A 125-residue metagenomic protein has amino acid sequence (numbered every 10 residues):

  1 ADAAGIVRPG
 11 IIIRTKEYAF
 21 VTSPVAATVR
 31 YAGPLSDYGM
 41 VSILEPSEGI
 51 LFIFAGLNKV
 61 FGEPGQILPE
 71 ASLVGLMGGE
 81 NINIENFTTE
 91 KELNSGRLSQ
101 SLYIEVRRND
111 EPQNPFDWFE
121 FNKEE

Functional and structural regions predicted by a protein language model:
A1-S23, E92, S101: Short glycine/threonine/proline-enriched tight-turn/helix- or strand-capping micro-motif at secondary-structure
A4-I6, L35-D37, G96-L98: Short, glycine-/polar-rich solvent-exposed loops and beta-turns at beta-strand/coil boundaries
I11-R14, V41-P46, E105: Short, acidic/hydrophobic/Gly-rich beta-strand patch recurrent on exposed beta strands that often constitutes part
R14-T15, F54, N58-G62: Short alpha-helix capping/helix-loop boundary micro-motifs
S23-N58: Zn2+-dependent peptidoglycan hydrolase active-site motif and core
P24, G62-E63, I67-L68: Surface-exposed strand-loop junctions at beta-sheet edges and helix termini that form docking/interaction patches
P34, K59-G62, G79-I82: Short, conserved catalytic or interaction motifs in soluble domains
Q66-E125: Conserved, short, structured surface segments that act as functional micro-motifs
